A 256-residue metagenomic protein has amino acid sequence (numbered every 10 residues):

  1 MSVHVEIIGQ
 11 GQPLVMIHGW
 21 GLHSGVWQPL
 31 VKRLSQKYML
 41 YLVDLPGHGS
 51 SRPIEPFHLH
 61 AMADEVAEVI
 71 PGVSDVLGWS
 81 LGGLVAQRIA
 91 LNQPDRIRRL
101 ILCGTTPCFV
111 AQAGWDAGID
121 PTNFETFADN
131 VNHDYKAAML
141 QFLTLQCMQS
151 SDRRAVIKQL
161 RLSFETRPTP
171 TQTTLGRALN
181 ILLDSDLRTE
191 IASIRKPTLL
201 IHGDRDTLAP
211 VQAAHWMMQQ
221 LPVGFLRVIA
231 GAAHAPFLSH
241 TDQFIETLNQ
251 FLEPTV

Functional and structural regions predicted by a protein language model:
E6-P53: Conserved HGGG/HGGXW glycine-rich cap/lid loop of the alpha/beta-hydrolase fold
H60-S74: Conserved acidic catalytic loop of the alpha/beta-hydrolase fold
G78-G82, A86: Gly/Ala-rich beta-loop-alpha elbow adjacent to hydrolase catalytic centers
L91-N92, I97-H133: Flexible "cap/lid" loop of the alpha/beta hydrolase fold
N132-S185, T189-E190: Conserved alpha/beta-hydrolase catalytic His-Asp/Glu region
I194, L200-H202: Short beta-strand/loop motif that positions the catalytic acidic residue of the alpha/beta-hydrolase fold
R205-A209: Acidic catalytic loop of the alpha/beta-hydrolase fold
A232-I245: Catalytic histidine-centered segment of alpha/beta-hydrolase-like enzymes
